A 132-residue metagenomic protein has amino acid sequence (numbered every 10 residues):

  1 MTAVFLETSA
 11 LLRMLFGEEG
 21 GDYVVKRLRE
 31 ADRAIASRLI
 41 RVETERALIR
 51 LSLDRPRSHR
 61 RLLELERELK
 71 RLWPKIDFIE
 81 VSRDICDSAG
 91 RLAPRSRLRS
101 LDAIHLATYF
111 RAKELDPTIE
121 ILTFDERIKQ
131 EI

Functional and structural regions predicted by a protein language model:
M1-I40, L51-E64: Short, well-structured N-terminal submotif of metal-dependent ribonuclease cores
R27-R29, R71-W73, E114-D116: Short glycine-enriched loop/turn motifs at secondary-structure junctions
A36-V42, L101-I104: Aromatic- and histidine-enriched alpha-helix N-cap/loop-to-helix transition segments that scaffold the rims
L39-P94: Active-site-proximal, substrate-binding regions of enzyme catalytic domains and RNA-binding/basic surfaces
K75-R127: Active-site neighborhoods of divalent-metal-dependent phosphate/nucleic-acid chemistry enzymes
K129-I132: Short loop/helix-cap segments at secondary-structure boundaries that form the rim of catalytic
